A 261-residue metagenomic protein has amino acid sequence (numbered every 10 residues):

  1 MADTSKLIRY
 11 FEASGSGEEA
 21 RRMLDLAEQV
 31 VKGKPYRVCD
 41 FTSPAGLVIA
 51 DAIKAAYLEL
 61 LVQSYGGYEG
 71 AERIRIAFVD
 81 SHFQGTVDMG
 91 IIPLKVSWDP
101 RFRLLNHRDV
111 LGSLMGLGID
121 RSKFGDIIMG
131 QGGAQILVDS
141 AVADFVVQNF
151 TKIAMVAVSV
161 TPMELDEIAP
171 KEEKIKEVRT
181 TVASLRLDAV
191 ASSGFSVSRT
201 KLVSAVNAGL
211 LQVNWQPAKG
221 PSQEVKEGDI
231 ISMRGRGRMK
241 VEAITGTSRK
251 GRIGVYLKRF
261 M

Functional and structural regions predicted by a protein language model:
M1-G194, P217, G237-M261: Ferredoxin-like alpha/beta domains used as RNA- or RNAP-binding modules
S184-G235: Basic (Lys/Arg-enriched) interaction patch that binds polyanionic ligands
